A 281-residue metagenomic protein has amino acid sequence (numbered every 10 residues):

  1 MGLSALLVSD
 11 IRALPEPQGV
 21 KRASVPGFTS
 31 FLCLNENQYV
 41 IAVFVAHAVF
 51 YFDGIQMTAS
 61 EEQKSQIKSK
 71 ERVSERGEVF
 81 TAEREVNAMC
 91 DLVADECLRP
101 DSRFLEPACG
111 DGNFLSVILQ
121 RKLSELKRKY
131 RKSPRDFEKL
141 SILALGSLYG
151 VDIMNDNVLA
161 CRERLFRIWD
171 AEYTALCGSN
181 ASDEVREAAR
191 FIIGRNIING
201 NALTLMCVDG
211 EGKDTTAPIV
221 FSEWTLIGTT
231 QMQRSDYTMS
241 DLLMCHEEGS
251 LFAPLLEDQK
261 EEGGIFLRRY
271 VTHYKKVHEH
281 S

Functional and structural regions predicted by a protein language model:
Q18, Q38-Y39, H47, Y51 (+1 more regions): Low-complexity, intrinsically disordered or signal/transmembrane-proximal segments
V20-K21, F28-T29: N-terminal amphipathic/hydrophobic targeting modules at extreme N-termini, encompassing cleavable Sec/SRP-type signal
A48-V49, M57-S281: SAM-dependent methyltransferase catalytic region
